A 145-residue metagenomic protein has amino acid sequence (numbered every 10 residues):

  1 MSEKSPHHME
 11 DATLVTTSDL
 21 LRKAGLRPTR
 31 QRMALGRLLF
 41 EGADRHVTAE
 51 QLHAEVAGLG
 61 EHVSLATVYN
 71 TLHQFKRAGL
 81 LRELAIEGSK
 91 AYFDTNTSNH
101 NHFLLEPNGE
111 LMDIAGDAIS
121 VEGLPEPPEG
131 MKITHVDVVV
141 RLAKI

Functional and structural regions predicted by a protein language model:
M1-E41: Intrinsically disordered, low-complexity serine/threonine- and proline-rich regulatory segments
A34-R37, Q51, T67-N70: Amphipathic alpha-helical interaction segments
A43, T48-E61: DNA-recognition alpha helix
V68-A78: Basic amphipathic alpha-helical segments that dock to polyanions
A78-I145: Non-DNA-binding regulatory cores of transcription-related proteins, predominantly C-terminal effector-binding
